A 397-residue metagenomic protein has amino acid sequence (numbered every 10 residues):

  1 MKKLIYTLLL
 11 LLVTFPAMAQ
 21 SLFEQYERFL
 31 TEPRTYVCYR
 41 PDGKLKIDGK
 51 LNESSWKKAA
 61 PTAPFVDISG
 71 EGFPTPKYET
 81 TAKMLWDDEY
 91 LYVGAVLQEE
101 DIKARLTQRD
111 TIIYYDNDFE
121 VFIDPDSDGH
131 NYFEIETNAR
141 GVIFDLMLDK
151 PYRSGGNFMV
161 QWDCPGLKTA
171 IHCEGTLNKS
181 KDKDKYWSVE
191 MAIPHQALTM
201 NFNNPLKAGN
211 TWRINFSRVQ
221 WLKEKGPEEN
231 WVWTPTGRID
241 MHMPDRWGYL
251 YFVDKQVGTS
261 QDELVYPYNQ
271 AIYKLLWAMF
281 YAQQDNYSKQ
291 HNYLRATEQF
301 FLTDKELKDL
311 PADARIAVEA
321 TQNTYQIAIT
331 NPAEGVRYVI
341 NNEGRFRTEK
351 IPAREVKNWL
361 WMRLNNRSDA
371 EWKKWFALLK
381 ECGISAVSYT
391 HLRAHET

Functional and structural regions predicted by a protein language model:
K2-T7: Sec-dependent signal peptide recognition, specifically the positively charged N-region followed immediately by
L10-M18: Hydrophobic h-region of N-terminal signal peptides that target proteins for export in Gram-negative bacteria
Q20-S288, K308, E319-Q326, G335-R337: Structural preference for beta-rich elements and adjacent junctions enriched in aromatics
V257-Q261, R347-V356: Low-complexity, Pro/Thr/Ser/Gly/Ala-rich linker/spacer regions in secreted, extracellular modular proteins
A282-E298, T397: Alpha-helix exit/C-cap motif
R295, Q299-A353: Periplasmic/extracellular, small/polar-rich flexible segments of pilin-like filament-forming proteins
I351-Y389: Mature N-terminal, pre-catalytic/accessory segment of carbohydrate-active enzymes
T390-T397: Conserved small/polar residues in nucleotide/adenosyl-binding loops
